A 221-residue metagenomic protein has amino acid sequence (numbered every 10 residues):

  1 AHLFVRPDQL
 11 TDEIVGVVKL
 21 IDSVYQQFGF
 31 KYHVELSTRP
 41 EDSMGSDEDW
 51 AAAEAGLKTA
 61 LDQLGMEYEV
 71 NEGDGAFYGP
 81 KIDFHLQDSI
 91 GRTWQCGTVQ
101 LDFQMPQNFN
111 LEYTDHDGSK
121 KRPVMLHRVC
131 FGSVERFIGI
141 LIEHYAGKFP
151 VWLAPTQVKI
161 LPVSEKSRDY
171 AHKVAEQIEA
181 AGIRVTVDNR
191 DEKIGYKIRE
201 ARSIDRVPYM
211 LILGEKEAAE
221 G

Functional and structural regions predicted by a protein language model:
H2-G221: NTP/phosphate- and nucleic-acid-binding module
